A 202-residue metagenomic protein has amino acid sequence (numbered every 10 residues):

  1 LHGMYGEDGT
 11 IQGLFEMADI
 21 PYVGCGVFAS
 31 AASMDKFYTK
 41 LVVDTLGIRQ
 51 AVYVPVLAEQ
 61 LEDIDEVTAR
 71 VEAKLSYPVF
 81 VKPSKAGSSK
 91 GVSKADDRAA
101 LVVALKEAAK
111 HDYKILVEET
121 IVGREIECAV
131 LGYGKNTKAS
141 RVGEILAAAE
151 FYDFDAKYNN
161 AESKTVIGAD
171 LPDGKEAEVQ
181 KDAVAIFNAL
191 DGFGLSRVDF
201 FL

Functional and structural regions predicted by a protein language model:
L1-L57: Conserved N-proximal alpha/beta basic substrate-recognition cap immediately N-terminal to, or forming the N-lobe
G3, S89, I145-A148: Glycine-rich phosphate/pyrophosphate-binding beta-alpha loops
V23, A51-V52, S140, Y152 (+1 more regions): A short, local hydrophobic-aromatic micro-motif
A32-R124, Q180: Active-site nucleotide/adenylate-binding loops and adjacent lid/helix of ATP-dependent enzymes
D96-K181: Phosphate-binding site of ATP-dependent enzymes
E119, A129-V130, F187-L202: Conserved metal-phosphate-binding beta-hairpin within the catalytic cores of diverse ATP-dependent phosphoryl-transfer
V184: Structured beta-strand/loop patches that form or line metal/cofactor-binding pockets in enzymes
